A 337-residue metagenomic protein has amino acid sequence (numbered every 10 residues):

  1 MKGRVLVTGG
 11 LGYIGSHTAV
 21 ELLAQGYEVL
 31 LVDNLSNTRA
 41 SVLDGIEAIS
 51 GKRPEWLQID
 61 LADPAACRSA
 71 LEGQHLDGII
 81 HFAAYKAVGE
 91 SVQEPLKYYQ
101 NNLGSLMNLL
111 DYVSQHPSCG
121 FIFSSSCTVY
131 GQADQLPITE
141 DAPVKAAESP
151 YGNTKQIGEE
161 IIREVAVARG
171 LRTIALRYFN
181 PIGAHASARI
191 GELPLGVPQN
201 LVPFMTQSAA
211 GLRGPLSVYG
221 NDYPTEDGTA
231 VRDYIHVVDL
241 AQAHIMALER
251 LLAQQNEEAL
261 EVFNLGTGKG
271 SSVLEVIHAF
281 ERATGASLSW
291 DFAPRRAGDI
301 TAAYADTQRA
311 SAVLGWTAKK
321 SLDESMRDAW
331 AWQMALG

Functional and structural regions predicted by a protein language model:
M1-A184: N-terminal Rossmann-like NAD(P)+-binding domain of SDR-like oxidoreductases, especially those catalyzing
G9, L57, S69, H81 (+9 more regions): Short, flexible active-site loop motifs that bind/organize anionic cofactors or intermediates
Y13, S149, R177, E192 (+4 more regions): Amphipathic alpha-helical recognition patches that constitute DNA-binding helices
Q93, N101, K145, A168 (+5 more regions): A generic fold-level signal
Y99, E148-Q156, G191, L195-Q199 (+2 more regions): Short-chain dehydrogenase/reductase
S114, E192-V197, G298, T317: A general boundary/transition motif marking the beginning of the first structured unit of a protein
S187-R189: Catalytic core of nucleotidyl cyclases, primarily class III adenylyl/guanylyl cyclases
L201-G337: C-terminal substrate-binding subdomain of Rossmann-fold SDR/epimerase-dehydratase oxidoreductases
